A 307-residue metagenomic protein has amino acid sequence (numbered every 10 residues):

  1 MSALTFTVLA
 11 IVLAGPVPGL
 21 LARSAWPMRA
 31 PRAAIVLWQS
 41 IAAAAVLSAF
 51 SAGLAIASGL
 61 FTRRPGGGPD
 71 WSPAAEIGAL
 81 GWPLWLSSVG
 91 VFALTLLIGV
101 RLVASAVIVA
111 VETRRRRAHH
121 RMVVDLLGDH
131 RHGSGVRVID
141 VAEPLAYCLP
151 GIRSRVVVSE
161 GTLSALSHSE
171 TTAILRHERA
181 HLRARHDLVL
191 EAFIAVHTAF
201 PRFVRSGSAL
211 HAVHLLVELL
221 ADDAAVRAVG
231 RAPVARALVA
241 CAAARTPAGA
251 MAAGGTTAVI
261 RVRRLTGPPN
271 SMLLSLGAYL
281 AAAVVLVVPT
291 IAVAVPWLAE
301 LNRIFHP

Functional and structural regions predicted by a protein language model:
M1-L13: Hydrophobic transmembrane alpha-helical segments in integral membrane proteins
M1-S2, I291-P307: Juxtamembrane boundary at the C-terminal end of a transmembrane helix
A3, V36-S40, W82-L96, L276 (+1 more regions): Alpha-helical transmembrane segments of integral membrane proteins
V17, L21-A34, S87, V91 (+4 more regions): Polar-ligand-bearing catalytic/cofactor-coordination segments of membrane-embedded or membrane-tethered inner-membrane
A30-A44: Loop-to-helix transition at the N-terminal end of transmembrane alpha-helices
A33, L60-G81, H306-P307: Perimembrane loop-to-helix junctions flanking transmembrane segments
S48-S51, A55-T62, A75-A118: Transmembrane alpha-helices and immediately adjacent membrane-cytoplasm interface residues in multi-pass integral
L276-W297: Final/C-terminal transmembrane alpha-helix of multipass membrane proteins
